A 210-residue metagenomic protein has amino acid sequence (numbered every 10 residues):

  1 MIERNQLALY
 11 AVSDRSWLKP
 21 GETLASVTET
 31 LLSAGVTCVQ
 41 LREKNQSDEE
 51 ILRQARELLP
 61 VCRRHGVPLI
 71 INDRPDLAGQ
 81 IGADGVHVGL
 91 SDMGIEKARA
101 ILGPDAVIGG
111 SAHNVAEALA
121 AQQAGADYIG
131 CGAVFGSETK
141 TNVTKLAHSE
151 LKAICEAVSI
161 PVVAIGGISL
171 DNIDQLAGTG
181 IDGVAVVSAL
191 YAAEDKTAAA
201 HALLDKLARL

Functional and structural regions predicted by a protein language model:
M1-M93, A100-D127, L146, A153 (+4 more regions): Conserved N-terminal beta1-alpha1 strand-loop-helix module at the mouth
L41, A78, F135-T141: A short acidic, helix-capping loop that chelates divalent metal ions and anchors anionic groups
M93-I95, S137: A short, polar/charged loop-to-alpha-helix boundary motif
C131, V163-I168, V184-S188: Glycine-rich beta-strand-to-loop/alpha-helix junction loops that act as flexible
T179-G183: Internal alpha/beta core interface subdomains
